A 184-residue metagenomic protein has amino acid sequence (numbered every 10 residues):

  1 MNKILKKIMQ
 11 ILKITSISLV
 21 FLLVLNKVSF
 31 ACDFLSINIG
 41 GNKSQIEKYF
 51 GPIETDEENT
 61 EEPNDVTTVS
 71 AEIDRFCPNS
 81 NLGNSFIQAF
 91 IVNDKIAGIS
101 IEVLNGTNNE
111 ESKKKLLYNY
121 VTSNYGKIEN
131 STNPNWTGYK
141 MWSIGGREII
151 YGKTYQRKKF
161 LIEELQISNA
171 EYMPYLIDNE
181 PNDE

Functional and structural regions predicted by a protein language model:
N2-S16: Bacterial N-terminal signal peptides that target proteins for export
T15-N26: Bacterial N-terminal signal peptides
N26-K27, E72: Disulfide-bonded cysteine motifs in exported proteins
F30-S70, G98-E184: Non-cytosolic coordination micro-motifs
N79-N81: Short loop/turn motifs at secondary-structure junctions and domain boundaries
S85-F90: Hydrophobic/aromatic beta-strand elements that line small-molecule binding cavities or substrate pockets in beta-rich
